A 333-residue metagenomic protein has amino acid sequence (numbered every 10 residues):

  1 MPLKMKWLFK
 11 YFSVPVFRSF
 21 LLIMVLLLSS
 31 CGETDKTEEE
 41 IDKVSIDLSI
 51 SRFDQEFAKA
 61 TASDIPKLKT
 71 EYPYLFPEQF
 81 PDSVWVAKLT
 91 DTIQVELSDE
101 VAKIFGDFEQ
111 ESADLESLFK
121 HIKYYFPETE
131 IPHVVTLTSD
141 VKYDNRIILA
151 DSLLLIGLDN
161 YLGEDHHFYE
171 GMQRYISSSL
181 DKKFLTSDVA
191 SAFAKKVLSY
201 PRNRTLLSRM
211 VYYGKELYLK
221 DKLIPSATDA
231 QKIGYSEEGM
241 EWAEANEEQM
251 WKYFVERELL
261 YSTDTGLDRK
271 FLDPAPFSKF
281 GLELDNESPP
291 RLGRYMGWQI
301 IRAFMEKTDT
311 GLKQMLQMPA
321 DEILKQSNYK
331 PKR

Functional and structural regions predicted by a protein language model:
M1-P15: N-terminal secretory signal peptides that target proteins for export/translocation
F17-L22: Sec-dependent signal peptide recognition, specifically the positively charged N-region followed immediately by
L27-S30: C-terminal motif of bacterial Sec signal peptides marking the signal peptidase cleavage site
G32-L97: N-terminal mature-domain "stem" immediately C-terminal to a signal peptide or N-terminal signal-anchor/transmembrane
A58, P77, K123-P127, K220-T228 (+2 more regions): Sec-exported extracytoplasmic/periplasmic mature domains
T92-A243, K313, Q317-A320: Acidic/His-rich structured neighborhood in mature extracellular/periplasmic domains
L217-F280: Acidic/His/Gly-enriched intrinsically disordered linker/tail segments that often contain short helix/coil "MoRF-like"
S262-R333: C-terminal soluble interaction/assembly domains
